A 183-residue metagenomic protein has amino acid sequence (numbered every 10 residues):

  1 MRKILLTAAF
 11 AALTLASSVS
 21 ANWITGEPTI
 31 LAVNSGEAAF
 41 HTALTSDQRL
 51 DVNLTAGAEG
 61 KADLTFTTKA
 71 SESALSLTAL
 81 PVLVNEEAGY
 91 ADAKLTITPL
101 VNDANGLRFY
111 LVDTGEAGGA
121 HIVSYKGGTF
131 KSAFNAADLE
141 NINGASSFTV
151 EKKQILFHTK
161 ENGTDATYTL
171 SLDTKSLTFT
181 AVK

Functional and structural regions predicted by a protein language model:
M1-I4: Positively charged n-region of N-terminal signal peptides that target proteins for export
F10, S20-D92: Terminal domain-start segments
A16-S18: N-terminal signal peptide c-region/cleavage motif recognized by signal peptidases
A21-S46, L54-E59, Y125-K183: Acidic, small-residue rich beta-repeat scaffolds with periodic aromatic anchors
R49, A104-Y110, K152-L156: Entry beta-strands of beta-propeller and related beta-repeat scaffolds
D63-E72, A120-I122, D165-T169: Hydrophobic beta-strand positions in blades of beta-propellers and related beta-sheet-rich domains
Y90-I97, I142: Short beta-strands within extracellular/lumenal beta-sheet-rich domains
T96-N135: Long, charged/polar, surface-exposed segments that mediate recognition or autoinhibition
